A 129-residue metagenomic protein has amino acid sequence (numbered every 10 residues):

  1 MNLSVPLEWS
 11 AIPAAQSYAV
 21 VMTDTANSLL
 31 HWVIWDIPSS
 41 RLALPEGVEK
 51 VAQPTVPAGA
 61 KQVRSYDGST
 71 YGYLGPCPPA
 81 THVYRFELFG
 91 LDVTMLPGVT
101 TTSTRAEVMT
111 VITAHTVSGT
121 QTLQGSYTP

Functional and structural regions predicted by a protein language model:
M1-P129: N-terminus-centered regions that define maturation/targeting leaders and the start of the first functional domain
